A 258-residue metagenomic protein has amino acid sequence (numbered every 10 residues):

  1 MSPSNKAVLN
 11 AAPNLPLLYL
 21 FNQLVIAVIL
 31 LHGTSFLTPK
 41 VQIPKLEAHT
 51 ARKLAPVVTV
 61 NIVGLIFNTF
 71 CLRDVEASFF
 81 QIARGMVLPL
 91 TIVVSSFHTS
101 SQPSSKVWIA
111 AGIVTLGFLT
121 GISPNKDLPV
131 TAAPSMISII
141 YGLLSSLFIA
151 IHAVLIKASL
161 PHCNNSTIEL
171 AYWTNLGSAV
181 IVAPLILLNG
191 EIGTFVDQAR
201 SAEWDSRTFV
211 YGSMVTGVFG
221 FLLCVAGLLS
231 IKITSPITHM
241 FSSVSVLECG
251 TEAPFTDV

Functional and structural regions predicted by a protein language model:
M1-V258: Polytopic endomembrane small-metabolite transporters, centered on the Drug/Metabolite Transporter
